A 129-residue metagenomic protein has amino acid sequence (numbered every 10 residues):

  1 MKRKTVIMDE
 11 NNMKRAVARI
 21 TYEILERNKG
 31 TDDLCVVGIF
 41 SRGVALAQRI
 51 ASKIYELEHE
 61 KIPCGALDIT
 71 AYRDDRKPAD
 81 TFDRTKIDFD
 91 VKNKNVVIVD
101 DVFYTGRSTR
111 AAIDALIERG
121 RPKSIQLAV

Functional and structural regions predicted by a protein language model:
M1-V129: PRPP-associated nucleotide enzymes
